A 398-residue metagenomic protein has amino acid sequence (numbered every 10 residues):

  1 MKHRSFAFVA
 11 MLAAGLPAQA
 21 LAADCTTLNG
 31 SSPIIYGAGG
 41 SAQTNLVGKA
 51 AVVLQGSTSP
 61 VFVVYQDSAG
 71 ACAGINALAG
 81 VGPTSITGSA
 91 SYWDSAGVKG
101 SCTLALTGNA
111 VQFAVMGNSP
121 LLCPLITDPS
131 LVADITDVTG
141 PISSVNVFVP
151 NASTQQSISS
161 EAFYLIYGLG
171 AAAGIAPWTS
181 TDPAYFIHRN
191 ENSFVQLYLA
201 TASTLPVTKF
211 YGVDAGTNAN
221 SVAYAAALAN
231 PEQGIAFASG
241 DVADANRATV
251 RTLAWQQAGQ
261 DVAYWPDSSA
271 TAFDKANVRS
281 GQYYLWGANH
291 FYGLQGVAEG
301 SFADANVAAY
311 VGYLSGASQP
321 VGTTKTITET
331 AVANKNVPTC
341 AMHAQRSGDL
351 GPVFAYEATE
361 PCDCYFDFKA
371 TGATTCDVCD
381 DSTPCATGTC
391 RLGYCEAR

Functional and structural regions predicted by a protein language model:
M1-S5: Positively charged n-region of N-terminal signal peptides that target proteins for export
A7-G15: Bacterial N-terminal signal peptides
L16-A22: Sec/Tat signal peptide C-region and signal peptidase I cleavage site
A22-R398: Flexible loop/hinge segments at secondary-structure junctions
